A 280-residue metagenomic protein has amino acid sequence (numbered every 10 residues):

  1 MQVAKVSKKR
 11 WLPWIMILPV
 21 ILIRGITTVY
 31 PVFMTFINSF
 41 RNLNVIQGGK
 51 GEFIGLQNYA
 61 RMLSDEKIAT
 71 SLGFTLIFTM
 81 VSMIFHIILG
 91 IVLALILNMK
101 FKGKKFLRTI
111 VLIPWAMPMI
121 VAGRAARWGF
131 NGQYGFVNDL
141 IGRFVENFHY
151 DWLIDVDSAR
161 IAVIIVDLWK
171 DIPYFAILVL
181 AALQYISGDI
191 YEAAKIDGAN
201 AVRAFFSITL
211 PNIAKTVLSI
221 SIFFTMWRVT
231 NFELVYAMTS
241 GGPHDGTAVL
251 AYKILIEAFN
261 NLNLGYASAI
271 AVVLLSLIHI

Functional and structural regions predicted by a protein language model:
A4-I278: A structural signal for multi-pass alpha-helical bundles of membrane permease subunits that mediate small-molecule
